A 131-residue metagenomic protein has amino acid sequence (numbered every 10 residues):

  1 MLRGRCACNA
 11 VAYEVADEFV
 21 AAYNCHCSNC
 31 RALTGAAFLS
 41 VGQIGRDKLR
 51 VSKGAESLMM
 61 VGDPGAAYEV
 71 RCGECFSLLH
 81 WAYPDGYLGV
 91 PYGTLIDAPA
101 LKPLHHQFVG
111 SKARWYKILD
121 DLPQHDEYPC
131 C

Functional and structural regions predicted by a protein language model:
M1-C131: A short Gly-Trp-Pro
